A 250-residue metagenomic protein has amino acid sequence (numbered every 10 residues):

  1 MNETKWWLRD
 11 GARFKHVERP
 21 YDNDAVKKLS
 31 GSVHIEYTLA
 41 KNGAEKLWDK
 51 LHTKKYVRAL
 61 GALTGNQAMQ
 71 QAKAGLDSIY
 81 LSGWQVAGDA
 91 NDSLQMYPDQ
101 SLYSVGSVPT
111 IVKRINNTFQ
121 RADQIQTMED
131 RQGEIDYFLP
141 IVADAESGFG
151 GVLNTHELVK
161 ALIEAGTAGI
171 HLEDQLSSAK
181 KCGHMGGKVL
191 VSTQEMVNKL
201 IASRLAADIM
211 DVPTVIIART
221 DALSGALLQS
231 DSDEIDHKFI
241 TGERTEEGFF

Functional and structural regions predicted by a protein language model:
E3-T4: Catalytic domains of riboflavin
W7-S32, E36-H52, R58-F250: Alpha/beta enzyme core
